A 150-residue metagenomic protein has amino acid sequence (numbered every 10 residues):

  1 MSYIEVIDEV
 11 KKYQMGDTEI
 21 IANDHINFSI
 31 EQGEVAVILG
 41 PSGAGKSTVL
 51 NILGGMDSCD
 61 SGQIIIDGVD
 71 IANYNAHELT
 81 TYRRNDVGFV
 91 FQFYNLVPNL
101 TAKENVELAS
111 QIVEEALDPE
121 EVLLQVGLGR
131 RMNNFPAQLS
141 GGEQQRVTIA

Functional and structural regions predicted by a protein language model:
S2-A150: ABC family nucleotide-binding domain
